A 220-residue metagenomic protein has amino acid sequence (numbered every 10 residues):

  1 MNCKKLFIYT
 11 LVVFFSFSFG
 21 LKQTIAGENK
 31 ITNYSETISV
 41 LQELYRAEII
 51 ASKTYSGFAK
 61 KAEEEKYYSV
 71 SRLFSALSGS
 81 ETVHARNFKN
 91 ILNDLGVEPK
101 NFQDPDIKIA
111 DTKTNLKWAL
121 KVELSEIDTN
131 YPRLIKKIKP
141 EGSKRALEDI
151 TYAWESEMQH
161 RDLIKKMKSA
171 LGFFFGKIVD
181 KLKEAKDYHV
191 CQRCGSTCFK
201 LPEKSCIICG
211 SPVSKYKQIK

Functional and structural regions predicted by a protein language model:
M1-T10: Bacterial N-terminal signal peptides that target proteins for export
Y9-S18: Bacterial N-terminal signal peptides
I25-K220: Non-heme di-metal
